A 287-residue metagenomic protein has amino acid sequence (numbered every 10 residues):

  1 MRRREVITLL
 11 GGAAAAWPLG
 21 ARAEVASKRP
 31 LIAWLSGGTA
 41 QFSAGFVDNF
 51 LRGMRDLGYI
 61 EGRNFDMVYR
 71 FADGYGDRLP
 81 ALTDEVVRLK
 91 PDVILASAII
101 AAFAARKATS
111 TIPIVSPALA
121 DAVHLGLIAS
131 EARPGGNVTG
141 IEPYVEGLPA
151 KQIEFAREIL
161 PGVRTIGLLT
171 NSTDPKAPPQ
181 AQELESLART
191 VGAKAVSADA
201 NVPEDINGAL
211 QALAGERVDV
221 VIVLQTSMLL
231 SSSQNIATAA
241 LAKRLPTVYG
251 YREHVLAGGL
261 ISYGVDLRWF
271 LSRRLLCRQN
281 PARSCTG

Functional and structural regions predicted by a protein language model:
M1-G287: Short hydrophobic alpha-helices and adjacent helix-cap/hinge residues
